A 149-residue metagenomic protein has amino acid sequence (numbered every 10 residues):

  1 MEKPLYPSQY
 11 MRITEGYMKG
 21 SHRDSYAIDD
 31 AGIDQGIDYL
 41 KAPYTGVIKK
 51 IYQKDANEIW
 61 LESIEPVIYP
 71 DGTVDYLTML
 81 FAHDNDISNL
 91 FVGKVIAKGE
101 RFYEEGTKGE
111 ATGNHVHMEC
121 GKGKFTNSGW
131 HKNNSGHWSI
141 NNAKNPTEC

Functional and structural regions predicted by a protein language model:
M1-E62, P66-P70, K98, T107 (+2 more regions): Surface-exposed, glycine-biased beta-strand/turn segments
S25, Y76, G113-V116: Short edge beta-strand segments in beta-sheet-rich domains
A27-D29, A82, E119: A cross-family glycoside hydrolase active-site/sugar-binding cleft signature
I33-Q35, D86-L90: Short alpha-helix capping/helix-loop boundary micro-motifs
Y52-L61, L80, V92-G93, V116-G121: Enzymatic toxin/effector payload domains
P66-Y76, F125-S128: Short, solvent-exposed loop/turn segments that connect beta-strands within catalytic domains and beta-strand-rich
T78-D86: Beta-strand/loop nucleic-acid-binding surfaces
K94-C149: Conserved, short, structured surface segments that act as functional micro-motifs
